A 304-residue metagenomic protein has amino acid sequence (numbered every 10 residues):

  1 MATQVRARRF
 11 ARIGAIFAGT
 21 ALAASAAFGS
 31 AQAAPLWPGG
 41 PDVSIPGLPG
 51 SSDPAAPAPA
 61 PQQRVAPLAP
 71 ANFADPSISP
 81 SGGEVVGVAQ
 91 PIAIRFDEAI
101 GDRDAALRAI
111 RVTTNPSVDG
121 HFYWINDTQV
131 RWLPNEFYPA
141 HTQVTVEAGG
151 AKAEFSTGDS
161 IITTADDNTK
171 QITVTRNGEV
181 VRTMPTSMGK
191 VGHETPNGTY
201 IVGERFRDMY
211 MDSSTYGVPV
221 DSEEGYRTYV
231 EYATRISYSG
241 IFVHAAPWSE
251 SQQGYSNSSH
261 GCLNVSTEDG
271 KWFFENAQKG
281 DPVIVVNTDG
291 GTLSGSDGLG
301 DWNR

Functional and structural regions predicted by a protein language model:
A2-I161: Acidic, low-complexity Ser/Thr/Gly/Pro-rich repeat segments typical of extracellular/periplasmic and surface-exposed
Q63-A69, S156-E179, E194-N197: Low-complexity, Pro/Ser/Thr- and charge-rich linker/hinge segments at domain boundaries
D97-A99, N115, I125-D127, N135-F137 (+9 more regions): Solvent-exposed coil/turn segments that connect beta secondary-structure elements in extracytoplasmic/periplasmic
R103-A105, I172-V174, M209-S213, V243-H244: Short, solvent-exposed loop/turn elements at domain surfaces
D159-I161, A165, K190-N197, S213-R304: Exported/periplasmic cell-wall-interacting domains
I172, V202, T234: Conserved hydrophobic/aromatic pocket- or pore-lining residues that grip, position, or stack substrates in active sites
